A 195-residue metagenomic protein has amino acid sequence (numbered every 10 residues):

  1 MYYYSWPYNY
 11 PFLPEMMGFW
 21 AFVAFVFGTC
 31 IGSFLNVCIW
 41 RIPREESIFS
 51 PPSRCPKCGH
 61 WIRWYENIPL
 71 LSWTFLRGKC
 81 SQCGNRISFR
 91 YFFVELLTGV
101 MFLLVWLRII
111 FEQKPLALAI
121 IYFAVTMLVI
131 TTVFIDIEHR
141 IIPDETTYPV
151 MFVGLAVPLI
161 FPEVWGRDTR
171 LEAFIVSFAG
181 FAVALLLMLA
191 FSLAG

Functional and structural regions predicted by a protein language model:
M1-M17: Short, strongly hydrophobic alpha-helical membrane anchors
Y2-P7, L97-I109, L155-F161: Membrane-embedded alpha-helical segments in integral membrane proteins
F12-W20, R86, R90, I110-L118 (+1 more regions): Juxtamembrane/transmembrane-helix boundary motifs in multi-pass membrane proteins
A24, K114, A124-G195: Functional transmembrane core segments of multi-pass inner-membrane proteins
T29, S33-V37, L103, F181 (+1 more regions): Transmembrane alpha-helical segments of multi-pass membrane transport proteins and ion-pumping complexes
L35-Y91: Membrane-proximal soluble regions of multi-pass membrane proteins
R41-F49, L107-F111, I137, E163-G166: Transmembrane helix-loop junctions in multipass membrane proteins, especially transporters and channels
L76-R77, S81-Y148: Long, charge-rich boundary regions
